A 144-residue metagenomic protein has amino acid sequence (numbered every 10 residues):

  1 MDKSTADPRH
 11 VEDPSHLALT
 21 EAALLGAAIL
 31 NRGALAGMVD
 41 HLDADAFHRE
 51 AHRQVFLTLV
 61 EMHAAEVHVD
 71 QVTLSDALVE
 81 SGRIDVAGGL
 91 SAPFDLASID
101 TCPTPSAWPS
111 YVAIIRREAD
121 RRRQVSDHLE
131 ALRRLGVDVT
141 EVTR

Functional and structural regions predicted by a protein language model:
M1-E118: Noncatalytic partner-interaction/assembly domains of nucleic-acid and motor enzyme complexes, especially the accessory
D100-R144: Interdomain "pre-motor" coupling segment immediately N-terminal to P-loop NTPase/helicase cores
